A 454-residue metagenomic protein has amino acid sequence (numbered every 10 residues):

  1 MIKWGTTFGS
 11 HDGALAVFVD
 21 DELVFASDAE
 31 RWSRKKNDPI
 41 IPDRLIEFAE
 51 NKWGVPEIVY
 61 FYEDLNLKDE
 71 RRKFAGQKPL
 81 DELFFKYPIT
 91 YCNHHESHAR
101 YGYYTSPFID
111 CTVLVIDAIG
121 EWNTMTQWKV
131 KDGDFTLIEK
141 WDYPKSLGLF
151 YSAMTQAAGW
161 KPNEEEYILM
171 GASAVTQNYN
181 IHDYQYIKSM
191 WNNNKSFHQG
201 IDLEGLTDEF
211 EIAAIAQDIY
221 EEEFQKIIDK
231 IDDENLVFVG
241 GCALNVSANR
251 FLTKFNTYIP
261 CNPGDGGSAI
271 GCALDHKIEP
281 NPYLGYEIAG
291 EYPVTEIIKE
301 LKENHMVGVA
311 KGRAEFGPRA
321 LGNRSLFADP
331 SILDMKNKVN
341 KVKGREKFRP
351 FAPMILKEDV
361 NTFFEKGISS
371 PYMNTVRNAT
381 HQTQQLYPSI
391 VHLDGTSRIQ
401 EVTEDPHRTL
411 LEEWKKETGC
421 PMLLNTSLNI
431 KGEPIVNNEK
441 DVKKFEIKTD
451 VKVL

Functional and structural regions predicted by a protein language model:
M1-W4: Extreme N-terminal starter segment of soluble prokaryotic enzymes
T7-K36, N51, N66-K68, R72-N192 (+2 more regions): Flexible beta->alpha loop and helix N-cap segments adjacent to enzyme active/binding sites
E30-I40, A214, D218: Active-site pocket-shaping loop/turn-to-helix segments
R44-I58, I227-E234: Phosphate/pyrophosphate-binding loops at sites that engage ATP/ADP/AMP, CoA/4′-phosphopantetheine, polyphosphate
G54-N66, D233-G241, G308: Short glycine-rich phosphate-binding loop at a beta-alpha junction
G171, Q177-D218: Active-site cores of enzymes that catalyze phosphoryl transfer or operate on phosphate-rich substrates
D208-I212, A216, Y220, G240 (+2 more regions): Secondary-structure capping and boundary motifs in well-ordered enzyme cores
A214-L236, W414: Phosphate/ATP-binding catalytic cores across multiple sugar-kinase/actin-like superfamilies, primarily ASKHA
